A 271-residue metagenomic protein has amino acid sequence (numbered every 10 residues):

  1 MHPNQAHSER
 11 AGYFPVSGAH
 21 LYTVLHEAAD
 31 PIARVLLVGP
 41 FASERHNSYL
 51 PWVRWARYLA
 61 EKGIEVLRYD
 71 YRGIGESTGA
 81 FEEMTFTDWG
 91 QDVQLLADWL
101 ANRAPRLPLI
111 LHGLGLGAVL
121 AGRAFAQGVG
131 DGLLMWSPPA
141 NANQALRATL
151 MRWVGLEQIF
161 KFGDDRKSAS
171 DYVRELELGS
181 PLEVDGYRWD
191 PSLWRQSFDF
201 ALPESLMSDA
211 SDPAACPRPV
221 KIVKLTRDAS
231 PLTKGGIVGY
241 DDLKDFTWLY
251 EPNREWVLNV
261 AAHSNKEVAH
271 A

Functional and structural regions predicted by a protein language model:
M1-A33: N-terminal cap/lid segment of alpha/beta-hydrolase-fold proteins
H7, A11-Y13, T23-V24, A60 (+2 more regions): Terminal, non-globular segments
V16-G18, A28-D70, W99: Short, surface-exposed "cap/lid" segments of acyl-processing enzymes
A42, Y71-E76, A140: Alpha/beta-hydrolase active-site loop signature
I74-A104: Catalytic nucleophile-loop/oxyanion-hole region of alpha/beta-hydrolase and closely related hydrolase-like folds
L111-A121, S137: Gly/Ala-rich beta-loop-alpha elbow adjacent to hydrolase catalytic centers
R123-Q127: Active-site signature of alpha/beta-hydrolase-fold catalytic machinery across serine- and Asp/Cys-nucleophile hydrolases
V129-A271: The alpha/beta-hydrolase serine catalytic core
